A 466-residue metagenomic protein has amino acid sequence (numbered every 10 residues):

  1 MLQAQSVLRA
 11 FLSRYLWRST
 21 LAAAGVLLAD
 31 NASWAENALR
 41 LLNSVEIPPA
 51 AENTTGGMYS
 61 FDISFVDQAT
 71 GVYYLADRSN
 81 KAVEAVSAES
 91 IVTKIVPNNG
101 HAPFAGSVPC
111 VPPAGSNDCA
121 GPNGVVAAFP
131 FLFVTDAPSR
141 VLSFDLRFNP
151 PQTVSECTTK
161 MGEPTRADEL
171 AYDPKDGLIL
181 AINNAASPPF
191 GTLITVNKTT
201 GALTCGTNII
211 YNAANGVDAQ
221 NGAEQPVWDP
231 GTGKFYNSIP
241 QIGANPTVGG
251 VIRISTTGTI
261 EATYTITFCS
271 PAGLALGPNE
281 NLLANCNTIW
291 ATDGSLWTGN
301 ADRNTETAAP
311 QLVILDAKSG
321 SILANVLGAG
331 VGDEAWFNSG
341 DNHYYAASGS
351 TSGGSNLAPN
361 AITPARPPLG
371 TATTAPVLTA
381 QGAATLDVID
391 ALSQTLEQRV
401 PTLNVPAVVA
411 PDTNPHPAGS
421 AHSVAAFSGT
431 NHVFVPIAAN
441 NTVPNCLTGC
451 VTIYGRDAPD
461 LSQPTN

Functional and structural regions predicted by a protein language model:
L2-T20: Bacterial N-terminal signal peptides that target proteins for export
V26-S33: C-terminal segment of classical bacterial N-terminal signal peptides
W34-N466: Predominantly soluble domains enriched in secretory-pathway, periplasmic, or organellar proteins
